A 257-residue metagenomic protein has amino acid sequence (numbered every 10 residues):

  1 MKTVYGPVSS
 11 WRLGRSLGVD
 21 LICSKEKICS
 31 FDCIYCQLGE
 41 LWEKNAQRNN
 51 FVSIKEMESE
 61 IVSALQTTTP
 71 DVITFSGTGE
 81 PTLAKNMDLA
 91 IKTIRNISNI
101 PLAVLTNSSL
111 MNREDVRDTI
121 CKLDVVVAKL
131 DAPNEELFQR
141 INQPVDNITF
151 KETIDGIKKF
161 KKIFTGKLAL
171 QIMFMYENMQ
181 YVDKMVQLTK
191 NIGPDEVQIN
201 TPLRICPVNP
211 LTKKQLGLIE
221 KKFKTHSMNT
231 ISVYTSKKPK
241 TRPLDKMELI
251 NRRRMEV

Functional and structural regions predicted by a protein language model:
M1-R12, Y176-V257: Auxiliary Fe-S-binding modules of radical SAM enzymes
W11-S53: Canonical Radical SAM [4Fe-4S] cluster-binding loop centered on the CxxxCxxC motif and its immediate flanking residues
S16-G18, V72, V127, A169: Short hydrophobic-acidic sequence motifs that mark active-site Asp/Glu residues
G18-D20, Q37, V72-S76, A103-V104: Short, conserved beta-strand segments within well-ordered enzyme catalytic domains that often line or immediately flank
C23, G39-W42, S76-G77, N142 (+2 more regions): Short, histidine-centered active-site or binding-site loop motifs used for metal coordination, general acid-base
G39-T74: Conserved alpha-helical substructure of the radical SAM core
T82-L211: Conserved AdoMet/S-adenosylmethionine-binding subsite of the radical SAM
